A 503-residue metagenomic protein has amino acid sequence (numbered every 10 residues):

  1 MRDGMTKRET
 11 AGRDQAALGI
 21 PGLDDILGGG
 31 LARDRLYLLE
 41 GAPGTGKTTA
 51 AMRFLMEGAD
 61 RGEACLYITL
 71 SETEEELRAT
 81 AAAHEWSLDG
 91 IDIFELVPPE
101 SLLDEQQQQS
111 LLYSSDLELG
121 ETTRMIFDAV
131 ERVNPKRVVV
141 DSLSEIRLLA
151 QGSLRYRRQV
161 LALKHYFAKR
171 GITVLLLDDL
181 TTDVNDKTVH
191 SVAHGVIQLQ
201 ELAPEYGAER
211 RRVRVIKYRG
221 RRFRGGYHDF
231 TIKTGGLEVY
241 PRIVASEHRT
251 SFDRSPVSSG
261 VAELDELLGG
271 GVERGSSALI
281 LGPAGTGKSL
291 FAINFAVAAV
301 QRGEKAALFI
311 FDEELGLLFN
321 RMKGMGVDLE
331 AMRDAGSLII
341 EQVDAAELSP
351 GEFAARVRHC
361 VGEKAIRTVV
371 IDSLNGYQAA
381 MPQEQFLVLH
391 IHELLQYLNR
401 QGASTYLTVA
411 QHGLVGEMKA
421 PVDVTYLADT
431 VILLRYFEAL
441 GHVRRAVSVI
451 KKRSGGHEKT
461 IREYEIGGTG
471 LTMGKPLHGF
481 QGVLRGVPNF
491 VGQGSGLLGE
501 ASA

Functional and structural regions predicted by a protein language model:
R2-E9, R13-D14, Q108, S115 (+6 more regions): Conserved P-loop NTPase
G19-G30, G260-G271: Pre-Walker A adenine-sensing motif
G29-E95, L267-L329: Walker A/P-loop NTP-binding active-site region of P-loop NTPases, recognizing the glycine-rich GxxxxGKT/S
D34, R61-A64, D89, G171-I172 (+10 more regions): Short glycine-/polar-rich loops that comprise or flank the Walker A/P-loop and associated switch/sensor motifs
Y37, S110-V192, V196, E347-V431 (+1 more regions): P-loop NTPase motor core
E63-A150, E304-P382: Conserved inter-motif catalytic segment of the P-loop NTP-binding fold
S71-E75, A83, V97-L102, S144-I146 (+16 more regions): Conserved nucleotide-binding/hydrolysis micro-motifs of P-loop NTPases
S259, D265-G285, L290-A292, G336 (+5 more regions): Flexible loop/N-cap segments at domain edges
